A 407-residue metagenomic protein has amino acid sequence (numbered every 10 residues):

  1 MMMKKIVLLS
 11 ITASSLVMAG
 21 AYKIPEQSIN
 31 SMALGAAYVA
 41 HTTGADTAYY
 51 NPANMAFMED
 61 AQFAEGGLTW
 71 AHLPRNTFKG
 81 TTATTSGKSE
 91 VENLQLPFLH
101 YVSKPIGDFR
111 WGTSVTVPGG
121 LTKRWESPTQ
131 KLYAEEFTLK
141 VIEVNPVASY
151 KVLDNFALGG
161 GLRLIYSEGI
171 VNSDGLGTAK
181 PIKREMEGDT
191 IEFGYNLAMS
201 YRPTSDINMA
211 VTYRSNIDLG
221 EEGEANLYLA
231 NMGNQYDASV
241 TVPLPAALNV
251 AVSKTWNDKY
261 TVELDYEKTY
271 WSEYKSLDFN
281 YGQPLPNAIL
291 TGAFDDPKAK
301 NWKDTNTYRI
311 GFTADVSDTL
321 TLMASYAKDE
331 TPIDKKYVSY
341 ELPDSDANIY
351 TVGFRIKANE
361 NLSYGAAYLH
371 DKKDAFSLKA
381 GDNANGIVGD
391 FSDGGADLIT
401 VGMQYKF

Functional and structural regions predicted by a protein language model:
M1-A19: Gram-negative bacterial Sec-dependent N-terminal signal peptides
M3-K4, Y50, N257: Residue-level micro-sites within transmembrane alpha helices that shape and flank functional polar/acidic positions
S14-M18, A53, L68, F354: Residue-level signal for alpha-helical transmembrane segments in multi-pass membrane proteins
L16-V17, F63, S377: Hydrophobic alpha-helical membrane context
G20-Y38, F78-S86, N93-F407: Outer-membrane beta-barrel porins/channels
K23-Y38, A56-P74: Transmembrane beta-strand segments of Gram-negative outer membrane beta-barrel proteins
V39-H41, A48-D60, Y101-G107: Outer-membrane beta-barrel pore proteins
P52-M55, A71-P74, T81-T85, S89: Beta-barrel outer-membrane channel/assembly domains of diderm bacteria
